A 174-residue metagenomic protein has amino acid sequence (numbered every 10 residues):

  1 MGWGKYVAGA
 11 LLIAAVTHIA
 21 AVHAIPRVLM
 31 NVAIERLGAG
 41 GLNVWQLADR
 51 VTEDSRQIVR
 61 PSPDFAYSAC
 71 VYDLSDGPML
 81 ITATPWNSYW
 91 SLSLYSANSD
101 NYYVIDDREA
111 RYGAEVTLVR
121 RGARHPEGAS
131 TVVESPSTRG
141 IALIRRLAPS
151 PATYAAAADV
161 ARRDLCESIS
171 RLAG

Functional and structural regions predicted by a protein language model:
M1-G174: A compositional/structural signature for long, glycine/proline-rich flexible linkers and loops on extracytoplasmic
